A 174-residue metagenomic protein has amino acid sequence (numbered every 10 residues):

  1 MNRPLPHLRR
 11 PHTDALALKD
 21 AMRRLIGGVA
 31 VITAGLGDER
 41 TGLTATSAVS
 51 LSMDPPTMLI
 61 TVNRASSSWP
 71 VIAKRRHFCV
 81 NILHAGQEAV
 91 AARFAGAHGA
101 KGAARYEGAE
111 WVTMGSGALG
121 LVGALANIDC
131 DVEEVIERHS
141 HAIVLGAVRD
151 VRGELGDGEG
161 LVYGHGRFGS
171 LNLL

Functional and structural regions predicted by a protein language model:
M1-L174: Basic, polyanion-binding surface patches
